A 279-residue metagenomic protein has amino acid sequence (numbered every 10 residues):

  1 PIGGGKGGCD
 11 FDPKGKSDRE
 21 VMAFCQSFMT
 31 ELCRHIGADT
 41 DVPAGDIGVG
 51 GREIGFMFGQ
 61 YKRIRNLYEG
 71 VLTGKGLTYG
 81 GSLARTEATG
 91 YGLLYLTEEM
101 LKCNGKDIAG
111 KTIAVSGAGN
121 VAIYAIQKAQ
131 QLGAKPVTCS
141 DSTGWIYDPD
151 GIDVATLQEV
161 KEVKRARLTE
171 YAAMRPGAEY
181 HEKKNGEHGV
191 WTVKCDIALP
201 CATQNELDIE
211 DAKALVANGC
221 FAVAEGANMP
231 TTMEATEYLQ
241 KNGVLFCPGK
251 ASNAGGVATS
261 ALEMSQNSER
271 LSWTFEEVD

Functional and structural regions predicted by a protein language model:
P1-L83: N-terminal ligand-binding/catalytic initiation module
K14, Q26-A38, G59-L67, E98-K106 (+4 more regions): Generic secondary-structure signature for well-ordered alpha-helical cores
K16-S27, G48-R52, F56, A84 (+15 more regions): Conserved active-site and cofactor/substrate-binding residues in soluble primary-metabolism enzymes
T40-A44, L67-L72, V115, T138-D141 (+4 more regions): General beta-strand structural signal in soluble alpha/beta enzymes
T73, G81-K194: Glycine-rich phosphate/diphosphate-binding loop of Rossmann-like nucleotide-binding domains
M100, V216-D279: Adenosine-phosphate binding glycine-rich loop
A178-E182, L199-L207, A227-T231: A general structural motif
N185-C195, N205-A222: Rossmann-fold NAD(P) dinucleotide-binding segment
